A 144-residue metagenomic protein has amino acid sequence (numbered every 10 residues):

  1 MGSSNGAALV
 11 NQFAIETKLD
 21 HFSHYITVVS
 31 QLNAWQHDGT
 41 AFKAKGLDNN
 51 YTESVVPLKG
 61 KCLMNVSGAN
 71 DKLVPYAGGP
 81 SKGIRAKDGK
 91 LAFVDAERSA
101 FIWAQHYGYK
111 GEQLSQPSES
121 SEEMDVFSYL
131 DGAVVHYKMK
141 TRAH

Functional and structural regions predicted by a protein language model:
G2-S4: Conserved alpha/beta-hydrolase "nucleophile elbow" surrounding the catalytic nucleophile
A7-K18: Short glycine-enriched nucleophile-adjacent loop and the immediately C-terminal alpha-helix near the catalytic center
S23-Q116, F127-L130: The feature captures the conserved acid-bearing segment of alpha/beta-hydrolase catalytic domains
S121-M124: Solenoidal tandem-repeat scaffolds enriched in leucines and small polar residues
V134: Short, conserved active-site loop motifs that form the nucleotide-linked donor/cofactor pocket
Y137: General small-molecule cofactor/ligand-binding pocket signal
K140-H144: Histidine-bearing beta->alpha loop at or near hydrolase active sites
